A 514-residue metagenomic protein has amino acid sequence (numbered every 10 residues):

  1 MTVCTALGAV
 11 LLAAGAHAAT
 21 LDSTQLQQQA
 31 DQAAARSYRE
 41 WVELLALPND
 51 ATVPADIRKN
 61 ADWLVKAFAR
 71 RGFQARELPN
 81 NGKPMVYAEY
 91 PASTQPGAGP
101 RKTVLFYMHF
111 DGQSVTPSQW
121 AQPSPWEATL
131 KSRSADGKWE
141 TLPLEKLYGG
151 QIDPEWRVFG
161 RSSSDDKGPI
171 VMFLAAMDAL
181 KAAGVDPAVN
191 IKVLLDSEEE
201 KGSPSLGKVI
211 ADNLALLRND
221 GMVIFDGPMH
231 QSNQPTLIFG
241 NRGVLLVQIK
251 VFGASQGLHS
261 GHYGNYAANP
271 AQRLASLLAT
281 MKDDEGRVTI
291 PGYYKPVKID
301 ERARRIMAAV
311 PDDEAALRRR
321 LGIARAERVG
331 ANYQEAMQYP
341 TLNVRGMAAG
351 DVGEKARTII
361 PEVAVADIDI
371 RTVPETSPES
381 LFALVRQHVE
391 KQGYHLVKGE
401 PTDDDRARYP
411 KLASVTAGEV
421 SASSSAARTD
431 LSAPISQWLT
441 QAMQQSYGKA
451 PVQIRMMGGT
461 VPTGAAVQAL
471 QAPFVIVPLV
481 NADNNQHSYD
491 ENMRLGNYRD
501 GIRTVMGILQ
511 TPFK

Functional and structural regions predicted by a protein language model:
T2-A14: Bacterial N-terminal signal peptides
A19-F159, A183-A188, I368: Acidic/His- and Gly-rich active-site-bordering loop/insert found across diverse amide/peptide-bond hydrolases
V42-D50, V65-Q74, D178, A182 (+4 more regions): Sec-exported extracytoplasmic/periplasmic mature domains
A51, S255, Y263, D369-P378 (+1 more regions): A generic structural motif
G99, Q231, T289-V363, E375-Q387 (+2 more regions): An extended, acidic, His-containing surface patch that forms the Zn2+-binding/catalytic region of metallohydrolases
Q151-G240, D312: Acidic/histidine-rich catalytic neighborhood of metal-dependent amide-processing enzymes
T236-F252, V477-N481: Flexible glycine/proline-rich, aromatic-decorated loop/lid segments
G264-E285: A short core secondary-structure module
